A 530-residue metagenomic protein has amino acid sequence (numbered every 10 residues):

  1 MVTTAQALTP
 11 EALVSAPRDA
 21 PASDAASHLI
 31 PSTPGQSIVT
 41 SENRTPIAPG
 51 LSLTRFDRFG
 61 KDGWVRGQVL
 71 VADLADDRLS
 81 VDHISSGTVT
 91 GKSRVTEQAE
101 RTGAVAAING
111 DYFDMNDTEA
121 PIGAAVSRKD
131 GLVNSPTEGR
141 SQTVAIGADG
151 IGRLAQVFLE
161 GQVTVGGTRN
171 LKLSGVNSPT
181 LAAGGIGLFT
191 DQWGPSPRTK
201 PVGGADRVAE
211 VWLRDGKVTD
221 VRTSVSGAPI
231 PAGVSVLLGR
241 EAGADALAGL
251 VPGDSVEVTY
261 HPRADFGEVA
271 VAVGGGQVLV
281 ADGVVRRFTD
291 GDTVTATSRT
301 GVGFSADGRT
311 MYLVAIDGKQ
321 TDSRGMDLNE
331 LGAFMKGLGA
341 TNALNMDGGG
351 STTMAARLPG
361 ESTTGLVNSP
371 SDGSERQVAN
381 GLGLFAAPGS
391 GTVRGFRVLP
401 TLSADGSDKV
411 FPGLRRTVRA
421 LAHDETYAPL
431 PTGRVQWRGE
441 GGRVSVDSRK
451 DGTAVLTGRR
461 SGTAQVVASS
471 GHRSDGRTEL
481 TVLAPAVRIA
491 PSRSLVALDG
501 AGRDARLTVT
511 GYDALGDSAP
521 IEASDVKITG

Functional and structural regions predicted by a protein language model:
M1-G530: Gly/Ser/Thr/Pro-rich low-complexity, intrinsically disordered segments
